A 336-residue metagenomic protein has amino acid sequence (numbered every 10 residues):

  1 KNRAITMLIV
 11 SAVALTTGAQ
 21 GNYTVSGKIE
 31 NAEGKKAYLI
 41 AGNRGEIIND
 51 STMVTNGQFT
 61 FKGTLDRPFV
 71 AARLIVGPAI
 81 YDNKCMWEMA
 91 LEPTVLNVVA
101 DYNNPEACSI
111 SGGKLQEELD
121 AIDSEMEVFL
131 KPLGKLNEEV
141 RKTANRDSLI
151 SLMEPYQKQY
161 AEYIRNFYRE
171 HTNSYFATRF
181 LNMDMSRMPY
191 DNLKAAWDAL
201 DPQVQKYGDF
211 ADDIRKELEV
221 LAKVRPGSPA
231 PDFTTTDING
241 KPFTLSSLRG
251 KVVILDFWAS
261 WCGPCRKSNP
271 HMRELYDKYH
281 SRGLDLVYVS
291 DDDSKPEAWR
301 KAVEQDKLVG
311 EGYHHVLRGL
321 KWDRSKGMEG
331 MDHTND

Functional and structural regions predicted by a protein language model:
K1-G27: Bacterial Sec-dependent N-terminal signal peptides
A19-P155, Q159-E162: A non-transmembrane, solvent-exposed segment enriched in polar/low-complexity residues
I75-K84, P105-E106, E154-P226: N-terminal targeting signals for export/organelle localization
Y190-T236, K241, S246-K251, D277-H280 (+3 more regions): N-proximal helix/coil linker or "cap" segments that precede and/or mark the start of modular domains
R249-E274: Conserved redox-active cysteine motifs that mediate thiol-disulfide chemistry, especially di-cysteine Cys-X(1-2)-Cys
R249-V253, S281-D285, G310-Y313: Loop/turn elements at helix/coil->beta-strand transitions in domains of secreted/extracellular proteins
D256, L286-S290, L317: Short beta-strand segments
R300-D336: Short, internal strand/loop/helix patches that form the active-site neighborhood or redox-interaction surface
